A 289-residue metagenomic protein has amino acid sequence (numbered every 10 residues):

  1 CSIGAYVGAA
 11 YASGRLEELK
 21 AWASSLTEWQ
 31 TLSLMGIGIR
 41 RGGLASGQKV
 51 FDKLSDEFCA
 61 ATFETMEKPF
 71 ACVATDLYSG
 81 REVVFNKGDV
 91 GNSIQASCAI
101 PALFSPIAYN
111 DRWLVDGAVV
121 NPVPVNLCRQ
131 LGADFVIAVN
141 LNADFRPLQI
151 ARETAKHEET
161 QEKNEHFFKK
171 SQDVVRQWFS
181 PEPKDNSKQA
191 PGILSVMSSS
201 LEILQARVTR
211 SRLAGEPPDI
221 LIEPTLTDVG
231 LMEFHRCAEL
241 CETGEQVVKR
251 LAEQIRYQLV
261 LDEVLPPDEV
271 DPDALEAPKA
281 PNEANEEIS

Functional and structural regions predicted by a protein language model:
C1-S2, C237: Hydrophobic alpha-helical transmembrane segments of integral membrane proteins, especially multi-pass transporters
S2-A10: Glycine-rich nucleophile elbow surrounding the catalytic serine of serine-hydrolase chemistry
A9-S289: Patatin-like phospholipase
